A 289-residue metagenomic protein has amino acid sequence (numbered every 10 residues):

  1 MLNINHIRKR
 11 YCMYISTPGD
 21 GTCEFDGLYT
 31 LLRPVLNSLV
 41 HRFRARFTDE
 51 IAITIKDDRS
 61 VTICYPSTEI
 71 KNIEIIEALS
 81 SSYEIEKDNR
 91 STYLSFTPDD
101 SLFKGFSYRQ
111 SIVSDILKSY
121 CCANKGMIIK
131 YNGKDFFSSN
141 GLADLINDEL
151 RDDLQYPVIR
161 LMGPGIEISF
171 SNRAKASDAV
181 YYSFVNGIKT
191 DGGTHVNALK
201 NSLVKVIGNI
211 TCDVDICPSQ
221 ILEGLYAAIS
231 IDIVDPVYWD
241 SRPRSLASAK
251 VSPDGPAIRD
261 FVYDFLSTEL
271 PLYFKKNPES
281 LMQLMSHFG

Functional and structural regions predicted by a protein language model:
M1-T30: Bergerat-fold GHKL ATPase/HATPase_c domain
R10, P34-S38, R46, I116 (+4 more regions): Generic, well-ordered alpha-helical scaffold segments in large soluble proteins
C23-T48: Conserved ATP-binding N-box helix of the HATPase_c
F43-D153: GHKL-type ATPase core
T54-K56, C64-P66, T97, N132 (+5 more regions): Generic beta-strand/beta-sheet core signal
P66-K87, Y108-I116, Y182-A198, S241-T268: Extended active-site and interfacial segments that coordinate phosphate-rich ligands in large catalytic machineries
Y108-S114, K118-R244: GHKL/Histidine-kinase-like ATPase module
P218-F288: Extended, well-ordered alpha-helical scaffold/bundle regions in very large, multi-domain proteins
